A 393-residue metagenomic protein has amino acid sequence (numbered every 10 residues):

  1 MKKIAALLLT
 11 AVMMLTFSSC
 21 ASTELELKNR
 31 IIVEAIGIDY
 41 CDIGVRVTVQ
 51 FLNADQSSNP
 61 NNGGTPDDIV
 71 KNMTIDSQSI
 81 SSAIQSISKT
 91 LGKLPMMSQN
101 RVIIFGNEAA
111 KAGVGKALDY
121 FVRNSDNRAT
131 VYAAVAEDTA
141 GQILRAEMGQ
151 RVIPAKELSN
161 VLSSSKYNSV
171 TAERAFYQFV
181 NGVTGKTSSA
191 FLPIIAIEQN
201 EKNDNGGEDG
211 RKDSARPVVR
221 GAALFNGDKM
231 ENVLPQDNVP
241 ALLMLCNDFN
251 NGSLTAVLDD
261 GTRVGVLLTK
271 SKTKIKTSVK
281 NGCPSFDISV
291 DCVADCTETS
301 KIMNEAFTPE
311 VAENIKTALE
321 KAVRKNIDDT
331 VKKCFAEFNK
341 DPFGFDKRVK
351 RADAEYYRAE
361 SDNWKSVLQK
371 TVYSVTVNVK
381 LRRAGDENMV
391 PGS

Functional and structural regions predicted by a protein language model:
K2-S393: Membrane-proximal alpha-helical signals and transmembrane carboxylates
